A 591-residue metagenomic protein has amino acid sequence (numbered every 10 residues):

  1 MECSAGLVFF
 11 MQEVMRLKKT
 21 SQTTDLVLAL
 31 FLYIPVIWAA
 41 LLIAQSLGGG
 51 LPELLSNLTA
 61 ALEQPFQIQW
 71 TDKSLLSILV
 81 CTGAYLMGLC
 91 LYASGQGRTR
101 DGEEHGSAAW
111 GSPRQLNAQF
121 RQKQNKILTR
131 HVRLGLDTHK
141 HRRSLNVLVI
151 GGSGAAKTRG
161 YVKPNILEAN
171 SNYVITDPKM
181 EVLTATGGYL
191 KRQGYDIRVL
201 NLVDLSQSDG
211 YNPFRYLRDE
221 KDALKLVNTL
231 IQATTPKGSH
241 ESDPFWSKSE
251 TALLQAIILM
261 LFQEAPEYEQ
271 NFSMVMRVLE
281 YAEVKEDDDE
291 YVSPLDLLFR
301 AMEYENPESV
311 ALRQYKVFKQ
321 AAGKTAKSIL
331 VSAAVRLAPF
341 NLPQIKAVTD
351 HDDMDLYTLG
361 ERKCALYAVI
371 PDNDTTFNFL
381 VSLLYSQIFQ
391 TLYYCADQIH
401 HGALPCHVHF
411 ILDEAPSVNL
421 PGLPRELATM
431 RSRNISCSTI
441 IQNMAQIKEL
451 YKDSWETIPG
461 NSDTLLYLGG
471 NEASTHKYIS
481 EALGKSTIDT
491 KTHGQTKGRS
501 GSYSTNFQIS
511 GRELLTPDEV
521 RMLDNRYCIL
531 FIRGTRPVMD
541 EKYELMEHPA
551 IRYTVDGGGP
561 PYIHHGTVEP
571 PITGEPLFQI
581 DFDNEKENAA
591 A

Functional and structural regions predicted by a protein language model:
A5-V8, R143-I435, L450, G460 (+2 more regions): P-loop NTPase motor domains
G6-A155, R159-V162, K485, T496 (+3 more regions): Basic- and hydrophobic-enriched, low-structure N-terminal and domain-boundary segments that flank ATP-binding catalytic
Q12, Q22, Q45, Q64-Q69 (+21 more regions): Residue-identity detector for glutamine
P52-L55, T59, P113, T129-R133 (+8 more regions): Intrinsically disordered, low-complexity regions
F120-N125, T235-F245, E267, T490-Q508: Low-complexity, polar-biased intrinsically disordered regions enriched in Pro/Ser/Thr/Gly
L427-T429, R433-I529: Conserved ATP-driven motor cores of ASCE-family P-loop NTPases powering translocation/secretion/packaging/pilus
